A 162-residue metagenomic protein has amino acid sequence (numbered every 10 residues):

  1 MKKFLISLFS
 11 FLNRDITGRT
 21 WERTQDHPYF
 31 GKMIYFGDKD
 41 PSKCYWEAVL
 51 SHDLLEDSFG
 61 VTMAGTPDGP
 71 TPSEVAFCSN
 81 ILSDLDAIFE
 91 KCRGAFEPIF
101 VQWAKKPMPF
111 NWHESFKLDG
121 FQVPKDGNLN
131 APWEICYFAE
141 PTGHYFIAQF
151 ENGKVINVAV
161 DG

Functional and structural regions predicted by a protein language model:
M1-D40, Y45, F110-G162: Acidic, proline/glycine-rich low-complexity IDRs
D26-N80: Contiguous hydrophobic, core-forming segments of folded domains
V49, V61, V75, V101 (+2 more regions): Extended aliphatic helical segments
S58-S115: Long, charged/polar, surface-exposed segments that mediate recognition or autoinhibition
